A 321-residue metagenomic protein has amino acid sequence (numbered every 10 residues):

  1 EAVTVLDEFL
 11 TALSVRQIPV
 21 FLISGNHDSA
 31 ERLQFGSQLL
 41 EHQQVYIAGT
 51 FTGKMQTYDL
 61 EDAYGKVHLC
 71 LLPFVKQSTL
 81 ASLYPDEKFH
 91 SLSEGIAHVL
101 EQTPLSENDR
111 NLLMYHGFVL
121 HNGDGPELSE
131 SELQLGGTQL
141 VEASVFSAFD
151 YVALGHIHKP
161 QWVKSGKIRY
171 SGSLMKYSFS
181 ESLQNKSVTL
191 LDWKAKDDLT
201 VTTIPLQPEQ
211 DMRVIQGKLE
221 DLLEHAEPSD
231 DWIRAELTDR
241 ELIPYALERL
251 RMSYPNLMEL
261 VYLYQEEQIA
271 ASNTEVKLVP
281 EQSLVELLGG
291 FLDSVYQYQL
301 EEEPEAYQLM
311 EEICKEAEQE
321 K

Functional and structural regions predicted by a protein language model:
E1-Y58, V145-F149: Core catalytic region of metal-dependent phosphoesterases/phosphodiesterases, especially metallo-beta-lactamase-like
L6, G25, L69, H116 (+4 more regions): Divalent metal-coordination and catalytic microenvironments
P19-F21, Y46, H68, R110 (+2 more regions): Proline-centered loop/turn at the N-terminus of a beta-strand
I23-L33, G53-Q56, K76-L80, F118-N122 (+2 more regions): Active-site environment of divalent metal-dependent phosphoester hydrolases
F35-L39, Q43-G136, L174: Conserved catalytic scaffold of divalent metal-dependent phosphoesterases
H42, G125-L199: Conserved beta-sheet core of the metallophosphoesterase superfamily
M55-H68, L72, I168-W232: Binuclear metal-dependent phosphoesterase catalytic core
W193-K321: Accessory, non-catalytic peripheral segments of nucleic-acid enzymes
